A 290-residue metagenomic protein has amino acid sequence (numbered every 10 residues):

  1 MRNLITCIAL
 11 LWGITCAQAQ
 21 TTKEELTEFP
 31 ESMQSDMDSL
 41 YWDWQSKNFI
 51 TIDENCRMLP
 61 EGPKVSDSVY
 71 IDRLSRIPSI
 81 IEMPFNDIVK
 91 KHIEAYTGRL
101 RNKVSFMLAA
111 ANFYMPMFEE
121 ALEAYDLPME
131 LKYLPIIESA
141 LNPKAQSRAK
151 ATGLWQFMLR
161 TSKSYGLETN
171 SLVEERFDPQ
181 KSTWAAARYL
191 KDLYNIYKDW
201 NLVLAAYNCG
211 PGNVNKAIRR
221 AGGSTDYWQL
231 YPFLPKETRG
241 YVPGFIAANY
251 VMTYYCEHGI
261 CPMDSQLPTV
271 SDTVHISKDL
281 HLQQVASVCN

Functional and structural regions predicted by a protein language model:
M1-E24: Bacterial Sec-dependent N-terminal signal peptides
Q18-Y125: An acidic, Gly/Ser/Thr/Pro-rich helix-cap/linker signature
I88, F106, A110-F113, M117 (+10 more regions): Extracytoplasmic/secreted proteins, especially bacterial periplasmic and envelope-associated proteins
H92-F106, A140-R148, Q156-K198, I218-P232: Substrate-binding clefts and substrate-entry loops adjacent to catalytic sites of polymer-processing enzymes acting on
L127-K144, V203-G210, N249: Short, functionally critical alpha-helical segments immediately adjacent to catalytic or ligand/cofactor-binding
I136-L141, L154-L167, C209-N213, V251-Y254: Glycine-rich, acidic and aromatic/proline-enriched surface loops and short helix-turn segments that act as binding
K236-H258: Catalytic cores of secreted or luminal carbohydrate-active enzymes
M263-N290: Primarily a LysM-type cell-wall glycan-binding module
